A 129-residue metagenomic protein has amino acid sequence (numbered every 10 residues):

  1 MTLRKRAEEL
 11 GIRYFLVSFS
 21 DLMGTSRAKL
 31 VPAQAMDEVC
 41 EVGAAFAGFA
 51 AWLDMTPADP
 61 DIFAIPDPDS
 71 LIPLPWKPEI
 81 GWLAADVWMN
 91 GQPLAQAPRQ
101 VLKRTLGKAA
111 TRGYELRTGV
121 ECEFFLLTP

Functional and structural regions predicted by a protein language model:
M1-P129: ATP/Mg2+-dependent ligation/transfer catalytic cores
